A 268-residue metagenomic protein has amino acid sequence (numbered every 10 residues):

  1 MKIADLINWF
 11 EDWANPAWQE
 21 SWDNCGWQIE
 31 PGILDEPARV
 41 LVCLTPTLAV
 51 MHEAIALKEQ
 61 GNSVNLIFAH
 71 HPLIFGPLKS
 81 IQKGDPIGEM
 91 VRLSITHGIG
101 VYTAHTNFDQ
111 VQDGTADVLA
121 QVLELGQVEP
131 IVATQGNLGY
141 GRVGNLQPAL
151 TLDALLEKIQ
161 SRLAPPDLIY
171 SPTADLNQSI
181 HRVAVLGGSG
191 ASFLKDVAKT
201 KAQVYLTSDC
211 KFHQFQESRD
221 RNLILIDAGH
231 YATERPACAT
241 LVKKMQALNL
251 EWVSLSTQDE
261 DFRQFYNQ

Functional and structural regions predicted by a protein language model:
M1-Q268: Active-site catalytic microenvironments in core metabolic enzymes, especially phosphate/sugar-handling
